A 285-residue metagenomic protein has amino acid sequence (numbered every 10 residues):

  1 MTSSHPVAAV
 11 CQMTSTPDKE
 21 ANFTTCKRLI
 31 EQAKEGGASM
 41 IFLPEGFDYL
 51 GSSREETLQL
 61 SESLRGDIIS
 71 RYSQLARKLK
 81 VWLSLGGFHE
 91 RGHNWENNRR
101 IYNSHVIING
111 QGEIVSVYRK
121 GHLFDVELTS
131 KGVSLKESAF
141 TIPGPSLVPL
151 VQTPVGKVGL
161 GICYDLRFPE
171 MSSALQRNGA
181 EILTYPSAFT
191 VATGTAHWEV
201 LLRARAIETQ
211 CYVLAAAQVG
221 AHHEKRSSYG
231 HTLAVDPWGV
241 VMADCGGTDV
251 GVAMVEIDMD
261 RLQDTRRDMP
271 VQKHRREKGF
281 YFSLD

Functional and structural regions predicted by a protein language model:
M1-M40, T184: N-terminal active-site segment of His-dependent metallophosphoesterases
C11, Y118, V151, A216 (+2 more regions): Hydrophobic residues at beta-strand termini and immediately following loops that shape nucleotide-binding pockets
C11-P17, S53-L60, G156-V158, I182-T190: Short, basic, glycine/proline-bearing loop/turn elements
K19, R28-Q111, V115-R119, D125-V126 (+1 more regions): Cys-nucleophile CN-hydrolase/nitrilase-fold catalytic domain and related Cys-dependent amidase chemistry that acts on
L64, H93-N178, V191-L201, D268-V271: Active-site catalytic loop in hydrolytic enzyme cores
L64-S84, K157, C163-V252: CN hydrolase (nitrilase-like) catalytic-core segments centered on the catalytic cysteine and neighboring Lys/Glu
L85-G87, N103-I107, P149, T232-A234 (+1 more regions): Short beta-strand scaffold segments in enzyme catalytic cores
R261-D285: A conserved C-terminal secondary-structure "cap"
